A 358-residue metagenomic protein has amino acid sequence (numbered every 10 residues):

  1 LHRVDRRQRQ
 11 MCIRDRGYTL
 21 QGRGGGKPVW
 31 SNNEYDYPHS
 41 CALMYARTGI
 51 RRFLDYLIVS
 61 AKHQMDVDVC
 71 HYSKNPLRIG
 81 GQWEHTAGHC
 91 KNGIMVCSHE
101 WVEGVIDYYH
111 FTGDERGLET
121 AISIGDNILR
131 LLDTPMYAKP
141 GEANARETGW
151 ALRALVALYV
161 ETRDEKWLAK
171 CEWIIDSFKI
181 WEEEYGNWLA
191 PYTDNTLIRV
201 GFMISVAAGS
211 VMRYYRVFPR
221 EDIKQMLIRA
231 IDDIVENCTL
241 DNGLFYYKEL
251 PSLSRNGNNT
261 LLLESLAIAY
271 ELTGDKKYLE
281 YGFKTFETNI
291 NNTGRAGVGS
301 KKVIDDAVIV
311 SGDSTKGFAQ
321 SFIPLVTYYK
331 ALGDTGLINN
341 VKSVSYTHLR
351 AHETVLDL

Functional and structural regions predicted by a protein language model:
L1-R9, I13, H348-L358: Single conserved hydrophobic/aromatic residue that forms the stacking wall/gate of nucleotide- or nucleobase-binding
R6-Q10, R14-L244, L250-E271, D275-S345: Catalytic cores of extracellular degradative/oxidative enzymes
